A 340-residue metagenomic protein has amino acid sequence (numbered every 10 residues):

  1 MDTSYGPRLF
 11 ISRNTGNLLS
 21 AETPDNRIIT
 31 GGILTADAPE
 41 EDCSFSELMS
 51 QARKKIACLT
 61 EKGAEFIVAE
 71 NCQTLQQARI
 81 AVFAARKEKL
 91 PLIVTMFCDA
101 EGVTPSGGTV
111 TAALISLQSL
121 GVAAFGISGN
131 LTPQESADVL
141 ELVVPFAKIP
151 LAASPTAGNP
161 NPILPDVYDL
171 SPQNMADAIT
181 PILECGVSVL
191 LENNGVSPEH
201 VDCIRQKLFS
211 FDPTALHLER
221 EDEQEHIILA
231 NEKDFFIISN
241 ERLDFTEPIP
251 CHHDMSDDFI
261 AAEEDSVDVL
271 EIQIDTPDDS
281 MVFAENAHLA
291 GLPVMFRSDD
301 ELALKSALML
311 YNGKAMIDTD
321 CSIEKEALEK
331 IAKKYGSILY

Functional and structural regions predicted by a protein language model:
M1-Y340: Domain-level signal for soluble alpha/beta catalytic cores
